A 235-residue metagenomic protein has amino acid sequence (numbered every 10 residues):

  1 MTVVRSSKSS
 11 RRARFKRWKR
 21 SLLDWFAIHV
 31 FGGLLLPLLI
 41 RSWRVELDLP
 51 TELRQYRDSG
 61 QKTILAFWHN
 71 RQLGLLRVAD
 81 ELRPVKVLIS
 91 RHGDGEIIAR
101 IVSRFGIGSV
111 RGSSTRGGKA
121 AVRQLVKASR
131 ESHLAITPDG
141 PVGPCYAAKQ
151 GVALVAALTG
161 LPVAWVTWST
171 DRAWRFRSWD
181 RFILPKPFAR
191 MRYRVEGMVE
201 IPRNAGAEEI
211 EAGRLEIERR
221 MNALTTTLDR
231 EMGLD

Functional and structural regions predicted by a protein language model:
T2-I40, R57, D80-R83, K119-D235: Non-catalytic C-terminal accessory region of glycerolipid acyltransferases and related lyso-lipid remodeling enzymes
L34-K62, R71-G74: A short, well-structured juxtamembrane/interface segment
E46-D48, V110, R194: General small-molecule cofactor/ligand-binding pocket signal
E46-P50, G117, K149: Poly-acidic low-complexity segments
L47-L49, F67, I89, P138 (+2 more regions): Pocket-edge structural micro-motifs
Q61-R116, T159, R175: Catalytic core of membrane glycerolipid acyltransferases/transacylases, capturing the structured, soluble-facing
